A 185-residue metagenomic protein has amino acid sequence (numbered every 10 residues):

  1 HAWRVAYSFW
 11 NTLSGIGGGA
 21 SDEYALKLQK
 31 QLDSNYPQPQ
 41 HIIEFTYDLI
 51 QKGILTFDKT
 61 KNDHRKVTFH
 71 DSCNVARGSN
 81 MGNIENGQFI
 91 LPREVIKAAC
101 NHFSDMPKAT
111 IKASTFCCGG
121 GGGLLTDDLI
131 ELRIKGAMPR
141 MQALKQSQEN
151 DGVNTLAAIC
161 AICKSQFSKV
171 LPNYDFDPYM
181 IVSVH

Functional and structural regions predicted by a protein language model:
H1-H185: Iron-sulfur cluster-binding electron-transfer modules in prokaryotic oxidoreductases
